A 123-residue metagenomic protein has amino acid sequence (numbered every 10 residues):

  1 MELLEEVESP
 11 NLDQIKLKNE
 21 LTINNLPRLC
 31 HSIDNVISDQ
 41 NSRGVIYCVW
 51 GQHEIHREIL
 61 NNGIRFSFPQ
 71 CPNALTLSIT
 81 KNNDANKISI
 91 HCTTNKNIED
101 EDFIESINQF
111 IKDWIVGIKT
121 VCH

Functional and structural regions predicted by a protein language model:
M1-E6, S89, E99-D102: Hydrophobic-ligand-binding modules of eukaryotic lipid transfer/binding families
M1-G44: Hydrophobic ligand-binding cavity/cleft-lining segments
E8-L12, Y47, S78-D84, Q109 (+1 more regions): Short, highly charged low-complexity linear segments
N24-L29, I64-F68, D84-K87, N108-D113: Short, low-complexity, polar/charged sequence segments that are solvent-exposed and flexible
L29, R57, T76-I79, D100-E105: A short, polar/proline- and glycine-enriched secondary-structure boundary/capping micro-motif
G44-A85, T93-N95: Hydrophobic-ligand binding "helix-grip"
N86-H91, V121: N-terminal secretory/membrane-targeting helices
N95-H123: A conserved amphipathic terminal alpha-helix motif
